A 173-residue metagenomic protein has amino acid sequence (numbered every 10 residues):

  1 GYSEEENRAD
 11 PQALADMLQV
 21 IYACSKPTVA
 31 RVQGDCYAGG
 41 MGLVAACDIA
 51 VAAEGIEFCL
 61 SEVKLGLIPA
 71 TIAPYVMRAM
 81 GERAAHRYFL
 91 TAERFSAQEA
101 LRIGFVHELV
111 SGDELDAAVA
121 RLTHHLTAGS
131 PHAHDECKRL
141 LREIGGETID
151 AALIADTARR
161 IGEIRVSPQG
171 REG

Functional and structural regions predicted by a protein language model:
G1-V20, C36, T148-I149: Glycine- (often His-adjacent) and acidic-residue-rich active-site loop that binds/positions the CoA thioester
L18-L65, R94: Glycine-rich beta-to-alpha active-site loop
P27, V44, A100, C137 (+1 more regions): Terminal peptide-recognition signature
Y37-A38, P69, E82, G170: Functionally critical, cavity-lining and gating residues within the transmembrane helices of 12-TM secondary
V51-I56, V106-I154: C-terminal long alpha-helix characteristic of the crotonase
P74-R83: Hydrophobic, secondary-structure "cap" segments at the distal end of domains
A84-E93: Short helix- or helix-capping micro-motifs that position conserved polar/aromatic residues at function-defining sites
Y88-F89, C137-L141, I161: Short alpha-helical scaffolding segments that buttress acidic/His motifs in well-ordered protein cores
